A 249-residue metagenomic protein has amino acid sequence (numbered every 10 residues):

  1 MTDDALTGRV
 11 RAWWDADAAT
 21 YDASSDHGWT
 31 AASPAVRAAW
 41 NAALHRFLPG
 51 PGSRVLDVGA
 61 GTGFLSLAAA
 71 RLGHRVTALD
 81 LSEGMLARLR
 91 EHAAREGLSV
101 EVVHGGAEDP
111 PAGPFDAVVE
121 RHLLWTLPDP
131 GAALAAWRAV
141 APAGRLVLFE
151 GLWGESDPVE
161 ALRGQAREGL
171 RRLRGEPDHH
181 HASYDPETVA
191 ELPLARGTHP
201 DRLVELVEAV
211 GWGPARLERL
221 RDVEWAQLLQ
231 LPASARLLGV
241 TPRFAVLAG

Functional and structural regions predicted by a protein language model:
M1-G50, R221-V223, L238: Conserved class I S-adenosyl-L-methionine
L56, T62-D109: Class I SAM-dependent methyltransferase SAM/SAH-binding core
E108-V118: A short acidic, Gly/Pro-enriched loop at the edge of an enzyme's catalytic core that lines a small-molecule cofactor
A117-P130: A short SAM/SAH-binding and catalytic strip from SAM-dependent methyltransferases
G131-R145: A short glycine-rich, Lys/Arg-flanked "PGG" loop and its adjoining helix->strand segment in the class I
V147-P177: Conserved class I S-adenosyl-L-methionine
L162, P177-P193: Short, glycine-/aromatic-enriched active-site segment of Class I SAM-dependent methyltransferases
P193-G211, L217: Short alpha-helix
